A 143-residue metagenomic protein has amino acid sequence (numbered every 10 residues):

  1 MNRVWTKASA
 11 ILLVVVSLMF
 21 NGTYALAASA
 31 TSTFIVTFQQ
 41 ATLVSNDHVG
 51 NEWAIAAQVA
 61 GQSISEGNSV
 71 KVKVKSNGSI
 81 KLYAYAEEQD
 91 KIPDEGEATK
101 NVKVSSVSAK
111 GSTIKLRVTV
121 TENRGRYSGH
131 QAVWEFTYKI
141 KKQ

Functional and structural regions predicted by a protein language model:
M1-L12: Bacterial N-terminal signal peptides that target proteins for export
A10-N21: Bacterial N-terminal signal peptides
M19-A30: Sec-dependent signal peptide cleavage junction
A28-A30, A60, V70-G78, V104-K110 (+1 more regions): Extracellular and analogous surface-interaction loops
A28-N51: C2/C2-like lipid-binding beta-sandwich modules
T37-L43, Y85-Q89, T119: Generic short beta-strand segments
V49-A54, E87-K110, R117-Y138: C2 and C2-like phospholipid-binding beta-sandwich domains
N51-E88: Tryptophan-paired
